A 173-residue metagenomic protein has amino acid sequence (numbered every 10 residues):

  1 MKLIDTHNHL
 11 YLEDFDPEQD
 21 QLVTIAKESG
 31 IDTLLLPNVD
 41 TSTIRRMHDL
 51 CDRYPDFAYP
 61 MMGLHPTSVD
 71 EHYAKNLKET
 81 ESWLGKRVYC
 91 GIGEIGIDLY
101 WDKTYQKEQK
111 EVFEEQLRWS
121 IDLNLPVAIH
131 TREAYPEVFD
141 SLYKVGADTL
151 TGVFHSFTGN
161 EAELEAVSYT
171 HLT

Functional and structural regions predicted by a protein language model:
M1-Y59, K75-E81, G85-V167: An N-terminally biased module of ancient metal coordination in phosphate/nucleic-acid-related enzymes
E13, V69-D70: A generic structural signal for short coil/turn motifs at secondary-structure boundaries
Y59-V69: A short, structured active-site edge motif that brings together acidic residues
T170-T173: Conserved small/polar residues in nucleotide/adenosyl-binding loops
